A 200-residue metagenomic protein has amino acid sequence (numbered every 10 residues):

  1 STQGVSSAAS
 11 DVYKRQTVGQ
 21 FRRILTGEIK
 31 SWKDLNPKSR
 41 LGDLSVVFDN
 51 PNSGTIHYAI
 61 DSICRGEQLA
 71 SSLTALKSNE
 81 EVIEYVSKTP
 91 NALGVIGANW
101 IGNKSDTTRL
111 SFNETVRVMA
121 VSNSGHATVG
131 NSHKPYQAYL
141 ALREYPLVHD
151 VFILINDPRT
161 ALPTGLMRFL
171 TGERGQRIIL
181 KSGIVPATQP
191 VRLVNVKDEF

Functional and structural regions predicted by a protein language model:
S1-A9, Y13: Single conserved hydrophobic/aromatic residue that forms the stacking wall/gate of nucleotide- or nucleobase-binding
S10-F200: Exported/periplasmic ABC-transporter solute-binding proteins
